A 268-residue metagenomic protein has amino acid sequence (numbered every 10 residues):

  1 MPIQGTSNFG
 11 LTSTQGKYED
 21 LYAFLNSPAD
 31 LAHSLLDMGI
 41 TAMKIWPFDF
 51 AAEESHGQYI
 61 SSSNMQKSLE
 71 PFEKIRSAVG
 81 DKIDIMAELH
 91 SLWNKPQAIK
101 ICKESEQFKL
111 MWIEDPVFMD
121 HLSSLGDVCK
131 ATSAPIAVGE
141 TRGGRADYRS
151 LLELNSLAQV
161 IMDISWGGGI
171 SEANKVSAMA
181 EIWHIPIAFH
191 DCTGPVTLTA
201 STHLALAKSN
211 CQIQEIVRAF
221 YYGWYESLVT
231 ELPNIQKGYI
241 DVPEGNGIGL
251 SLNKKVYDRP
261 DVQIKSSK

Functional and structural regions predicted by a protein language model:
M1-I85, L92, P96-I99, K103-Q107 (+1 more regions): N-terminal capping/lid subdomain adjacent to the active-site entrance of alpha/beta enzymes
G5, F48, H90, D163-S165 (+1 more regions): Short strand-loop junctions, especially beta-strand C-caps/beta-turns that link beta-sheets to coils or alpha-helices
Y18-E19, Q58-S62, E88-L89, M111-I113 (+3 more regions): Short, contiguous strand/loop micro-motifs
M43, E88, I113, L151 (+3 more regions): Conserved, mostly hydrophobic/aromatic
K44-I45, D115, H190-D191: Periplasmic-binding protein-like
F50-E54, I60-M65, A87-P96, E114-D120 (+3 more regions): Short, small-residue-enriched loops and turns at beta-alpha junctions that line or gate enzyme active sites
K103, K109, F118-Y239, P243-G245: Shared catalytic-loop signature of beta/alpha-barrel
